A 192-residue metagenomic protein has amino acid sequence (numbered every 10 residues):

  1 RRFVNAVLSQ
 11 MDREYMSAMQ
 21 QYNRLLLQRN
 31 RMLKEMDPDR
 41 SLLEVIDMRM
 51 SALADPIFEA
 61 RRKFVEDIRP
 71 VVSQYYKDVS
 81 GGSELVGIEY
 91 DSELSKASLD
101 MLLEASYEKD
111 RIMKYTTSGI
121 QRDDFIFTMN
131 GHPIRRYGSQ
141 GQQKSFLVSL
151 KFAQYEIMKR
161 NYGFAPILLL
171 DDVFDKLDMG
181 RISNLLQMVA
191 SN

Functional and structural regions predicted by a protein language model:
R1-R31: Extended, charged alpha-helical "arm/stalk" segments used for dimerization and assembly in large NTPase-driven machines
L8-M11, L33, A54-I57, R61: Short amphipathic alpha-helical interaction patches enriched in hydrophobic/aromatic residues with interspersed Lys/Arg
D12, L33-D37, Y76: Residues at alpha-helix boundaries and short interhelical turns
S17-Q21, E35-L43: Short, flexible active-site-proximal loops enriched in glycine and acidic residues
A18-L25, G163-V173: Short alpha-helical "patches" and their helix-cap loops
N30-L33, R181: Short amphipathic alpha-helical interaction/hinge segments
P38-L169, K176-N192: Conserved NTPase motor "head" modules and their coupling/switch loops across ABC/AAA+ ATPases, GTPases, and GHKL ATPases
